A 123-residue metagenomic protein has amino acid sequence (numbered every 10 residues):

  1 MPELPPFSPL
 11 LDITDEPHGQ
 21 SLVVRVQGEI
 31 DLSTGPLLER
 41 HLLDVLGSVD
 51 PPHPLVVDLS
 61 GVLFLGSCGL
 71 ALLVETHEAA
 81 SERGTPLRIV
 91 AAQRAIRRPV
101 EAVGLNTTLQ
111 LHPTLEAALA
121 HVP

Functional and structural regions predicted by a protein language model:
P2-R40, G61: STAS-typified acidic loop motif
T14, V90, H112: General small-molecule cofactor/ligand-binding pocket signal
H18, R94, E116: Residues that form or immediately flank small-molecule/cofactor binding pockets and catalytic motifs
E29-L109: Amphipathic alpha-helical interaction surfaces in cytosolic regulatory modules
T108-T114, A118: Short acidic-hydrophobic, aromatic-tinged amphipathic segments that line or gate anion-handling sites
L119-P123: Acidic/histidine-enriched, glycine/proline-rich intrinsically disordered or flexible terminal extensions
